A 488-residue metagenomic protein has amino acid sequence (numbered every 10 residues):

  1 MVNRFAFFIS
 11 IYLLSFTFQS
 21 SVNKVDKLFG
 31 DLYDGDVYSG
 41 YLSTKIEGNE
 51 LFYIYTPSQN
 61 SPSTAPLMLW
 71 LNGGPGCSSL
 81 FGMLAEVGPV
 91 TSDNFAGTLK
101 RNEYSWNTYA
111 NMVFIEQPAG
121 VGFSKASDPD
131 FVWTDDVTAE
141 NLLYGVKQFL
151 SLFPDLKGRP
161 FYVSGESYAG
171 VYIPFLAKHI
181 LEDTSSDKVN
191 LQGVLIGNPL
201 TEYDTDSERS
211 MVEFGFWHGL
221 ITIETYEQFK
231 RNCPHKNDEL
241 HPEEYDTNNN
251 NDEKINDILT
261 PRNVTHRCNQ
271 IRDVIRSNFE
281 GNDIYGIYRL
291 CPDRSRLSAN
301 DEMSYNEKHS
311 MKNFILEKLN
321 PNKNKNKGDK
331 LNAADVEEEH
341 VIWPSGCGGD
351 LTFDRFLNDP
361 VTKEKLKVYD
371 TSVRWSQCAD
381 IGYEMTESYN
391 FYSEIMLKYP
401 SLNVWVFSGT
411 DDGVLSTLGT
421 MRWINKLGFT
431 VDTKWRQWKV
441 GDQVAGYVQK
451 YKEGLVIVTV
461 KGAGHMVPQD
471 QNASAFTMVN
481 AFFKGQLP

Functional and structural regions predicted by a protein language model:
V2-P488: Terminal and linker regions of secretory-pathway proteins
